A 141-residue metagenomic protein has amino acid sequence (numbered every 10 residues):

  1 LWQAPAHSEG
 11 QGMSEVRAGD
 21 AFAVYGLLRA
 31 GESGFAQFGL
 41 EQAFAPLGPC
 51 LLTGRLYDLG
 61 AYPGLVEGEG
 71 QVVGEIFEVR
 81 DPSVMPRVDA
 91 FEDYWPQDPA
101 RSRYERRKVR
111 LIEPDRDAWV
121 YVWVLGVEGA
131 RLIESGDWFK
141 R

Functional and structural regions predicted by a protein language model:
W2-P5, E9, M13-R141: Glycine-aromatic micro-motifs
